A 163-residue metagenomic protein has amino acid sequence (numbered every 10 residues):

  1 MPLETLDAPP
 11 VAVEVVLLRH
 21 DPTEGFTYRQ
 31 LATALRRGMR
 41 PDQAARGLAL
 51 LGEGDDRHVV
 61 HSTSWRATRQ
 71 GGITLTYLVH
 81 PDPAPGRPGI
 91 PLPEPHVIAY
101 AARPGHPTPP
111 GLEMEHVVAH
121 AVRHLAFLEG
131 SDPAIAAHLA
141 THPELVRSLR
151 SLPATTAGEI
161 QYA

Functional and structural regions predicted by a protein language model:
M1-L31, D55-H61, Y77-P83: N-terminal strand-loop-strand
F26-T33, R37, R66-L78, A84-A163: Nudix hydrolase/Nudix homology domain
Q30-T63: The catalytic Nudix box helix
